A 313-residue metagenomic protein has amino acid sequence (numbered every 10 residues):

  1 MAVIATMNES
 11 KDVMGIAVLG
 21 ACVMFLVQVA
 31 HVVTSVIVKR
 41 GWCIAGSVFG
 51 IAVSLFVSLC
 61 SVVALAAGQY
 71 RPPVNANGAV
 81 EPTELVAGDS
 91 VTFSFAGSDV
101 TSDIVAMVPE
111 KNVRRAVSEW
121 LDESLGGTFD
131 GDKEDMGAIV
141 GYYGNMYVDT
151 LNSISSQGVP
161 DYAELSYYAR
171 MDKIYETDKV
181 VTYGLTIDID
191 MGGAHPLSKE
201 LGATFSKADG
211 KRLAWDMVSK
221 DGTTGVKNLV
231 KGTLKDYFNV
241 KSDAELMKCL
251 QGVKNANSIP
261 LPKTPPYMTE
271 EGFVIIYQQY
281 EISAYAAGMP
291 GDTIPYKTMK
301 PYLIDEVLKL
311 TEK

Functional and structural regions predicted by a protein language model:
M1, D12-L19, G41-A52: Alpha-helical membrane-anchoring segments
A2-A30: Membrane-embedded alpha-helical segments of integral membrane proteins
I4, V62-K313: Compositionally biased intrinsically disordered regions enriched in Thr/Gly
M7, A17, V36-I37, V48 (+1 more regions): N-terminal regions of proteins, emphasizing targeting and processing segments when present
M7-S10, V36-C43, A66-Q69: Transmembrane helix-loop junctions in multipass membrane proteins, especially transporters and channels
V23-G46: Membrane-cytosol interface at the C-terminal ends of transmembrane alpha helices in small multi-pass membrane proteins
C43-G68: Internal/C-terminal transmembrane anchor helices
